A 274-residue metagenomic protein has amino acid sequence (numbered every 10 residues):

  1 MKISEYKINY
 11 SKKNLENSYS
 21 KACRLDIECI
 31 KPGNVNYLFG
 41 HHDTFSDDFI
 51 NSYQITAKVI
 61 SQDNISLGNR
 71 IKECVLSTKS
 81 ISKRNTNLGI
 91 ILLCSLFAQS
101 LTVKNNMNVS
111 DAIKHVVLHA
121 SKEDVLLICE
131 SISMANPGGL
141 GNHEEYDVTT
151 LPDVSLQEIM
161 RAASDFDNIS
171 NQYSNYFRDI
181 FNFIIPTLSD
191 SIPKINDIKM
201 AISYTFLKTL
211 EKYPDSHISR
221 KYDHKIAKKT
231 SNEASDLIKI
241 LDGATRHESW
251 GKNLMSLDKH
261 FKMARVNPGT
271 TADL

Functional and structural regions predicted by a protein language model:
M1, G269-A272: Intrinsic structural disorder
M1-I65, L101-K259, M263: Phosphate-rich cofactor/ligand-interacting catalytic cores and adjacent structured alpha/beta frameworks
K58-N106: Long, hydrophobic/aromatic-enriched structural stretches that serve as scaffold segments
L76-T86, I192-P193, K259-P268: A short glycine/serine-rich beta->alpha loop
L92, T271-L274: Active-site beta-strand/loop microenvironment that shapes enzyme catalytic pockets
